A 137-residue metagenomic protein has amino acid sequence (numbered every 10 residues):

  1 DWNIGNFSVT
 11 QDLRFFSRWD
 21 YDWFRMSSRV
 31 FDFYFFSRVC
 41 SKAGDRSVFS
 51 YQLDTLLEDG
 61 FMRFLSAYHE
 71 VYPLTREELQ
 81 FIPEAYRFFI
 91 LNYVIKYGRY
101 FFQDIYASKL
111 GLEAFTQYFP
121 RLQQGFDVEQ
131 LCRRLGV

Functional and structural regions predicted by a protein language model:
D1-F31: Active-site acidic catalytic loop and adjacent metal/ATP-binding pocket of ATP-dependent phosphoryl transfer enzymes
D1-T10, E58-D59, F119, Q124-V128: Amphipathic repeat-derived elements
T10-D12, R63, G111-A114: ATP-dependent phospho-/nucleotidyl transfer catalytic cores
R14-R18, L65-R76: Short amphipathic alpha-helical segments and their helix-coil junctions
R25, A85-F89: Transmembrane helix-bundle signature of multi-pass membrane transporters/permeases
F31-Y72, F89-I105: Active-site activation/catalytic loop segments of kinase-like enzymes and analogous catalytic loops in related
R76-Y86: All-alpha amphipathic helical-bundle segments outside canonical DNA-binding/catalytic cores that form hydrophobic
N92-V137: ATP/Mg2+ or Mg2+-diphosphate-binding catalytic cores that bind nucleotide phosphates or diphosphates via glycine-rich
